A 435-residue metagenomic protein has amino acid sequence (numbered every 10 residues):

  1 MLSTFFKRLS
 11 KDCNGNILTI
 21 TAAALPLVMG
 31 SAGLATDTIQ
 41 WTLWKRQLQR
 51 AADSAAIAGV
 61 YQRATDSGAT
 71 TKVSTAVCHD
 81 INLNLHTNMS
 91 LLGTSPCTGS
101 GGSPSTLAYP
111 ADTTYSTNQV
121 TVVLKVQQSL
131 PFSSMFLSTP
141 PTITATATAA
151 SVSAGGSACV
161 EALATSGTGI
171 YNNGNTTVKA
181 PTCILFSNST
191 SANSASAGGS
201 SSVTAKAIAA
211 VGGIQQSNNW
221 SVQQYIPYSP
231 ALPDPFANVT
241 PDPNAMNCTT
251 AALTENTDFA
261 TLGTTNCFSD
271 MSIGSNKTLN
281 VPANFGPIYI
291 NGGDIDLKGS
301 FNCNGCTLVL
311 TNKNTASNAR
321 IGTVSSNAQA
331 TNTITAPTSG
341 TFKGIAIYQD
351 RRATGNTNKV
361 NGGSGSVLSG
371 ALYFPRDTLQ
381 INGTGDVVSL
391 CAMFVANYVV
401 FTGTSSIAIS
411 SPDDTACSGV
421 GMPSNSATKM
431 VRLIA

Functional and structural regions predicted by a protein language model:
M1-C78, S187, I290: Alpha-helical assembly-interface signal, strongest on the long, hydrophobic N-terminal helix that forms
L2, I39-R46, A56-L130, L433-I434: Short amphipathic secondary-structure patches
N118-G155: Small-polar (Ser/Thr/Gly)-enriched, low-hydrophobicity segments that adopt extended beta-strand/coil conformations
N118-V120, P141-A147, P181-C183, K206 (+2 more regions): Envelope-exposed proteins and targeting segments
A149-V160, A164-S166, A245-M246, S411 (+2 more regions): Short domain-boundary/entry signatures in modular proteins, especially in secreted/extracellular architectures
A154-G199, A251-I409: Long, polar low-complexity repeats
A210, I214-L232: Terminal amphipathic helices with adjacent charged low-complexity linkers/tails
N244-A260, G419-A435: Short, low-complexity, Pro/Ser/Thr/Gly-rich segments in the mature regions of secreted, periplasmic
